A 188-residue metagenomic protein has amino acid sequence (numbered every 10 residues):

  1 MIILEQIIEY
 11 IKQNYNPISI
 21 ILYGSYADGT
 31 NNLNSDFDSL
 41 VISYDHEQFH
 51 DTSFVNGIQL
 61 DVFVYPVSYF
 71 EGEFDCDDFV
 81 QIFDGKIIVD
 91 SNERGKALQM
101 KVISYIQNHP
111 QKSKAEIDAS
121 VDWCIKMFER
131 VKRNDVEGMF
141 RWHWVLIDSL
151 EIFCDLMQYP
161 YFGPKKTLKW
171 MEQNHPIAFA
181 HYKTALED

Functional and structural regions predicted by a protein language model:
M1-S35, L40-I88: Metal-dependent nucleotidyltransferase catalytic core
L4-Q6, Y10, Y23-G24, S39 (+8 more regions): Generic preference for well-ordered secondary structure
D51-V136: Conserved NTP/Mg2+-binding pocket subregion across the NTase superfamily
K112-D188: Conserved nucleotidyltransferase catalytic core and NTase-mimicking acidic/glycine-rich helix/loop elements in nucleic
